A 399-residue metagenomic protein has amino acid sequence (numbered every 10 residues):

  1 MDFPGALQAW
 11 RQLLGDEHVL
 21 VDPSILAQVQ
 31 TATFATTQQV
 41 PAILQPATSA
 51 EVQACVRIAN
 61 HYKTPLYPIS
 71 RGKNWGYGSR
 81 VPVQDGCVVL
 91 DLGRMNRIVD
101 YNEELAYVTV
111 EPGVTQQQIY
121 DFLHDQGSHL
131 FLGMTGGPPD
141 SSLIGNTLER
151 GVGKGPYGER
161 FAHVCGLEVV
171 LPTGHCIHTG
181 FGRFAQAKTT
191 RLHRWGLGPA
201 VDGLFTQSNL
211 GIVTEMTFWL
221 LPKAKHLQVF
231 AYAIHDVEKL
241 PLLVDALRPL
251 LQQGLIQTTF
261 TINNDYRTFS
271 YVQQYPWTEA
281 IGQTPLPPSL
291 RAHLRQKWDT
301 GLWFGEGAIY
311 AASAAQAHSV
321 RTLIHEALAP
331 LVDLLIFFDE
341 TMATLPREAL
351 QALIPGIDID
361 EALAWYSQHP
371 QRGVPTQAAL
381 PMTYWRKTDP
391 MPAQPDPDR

Functional and structural regions predicted by a protein language model:
M1-R57, H61, K73-A106, T135 (+3 more regions): N-terminal flexible segment immediately upstream of the FAD-binding catalytic core in FAD-dependent oxidoreductases
G5-D16, A54, I58-Y62, F122 (+3 more regions): Generic non-transmembrane alpha-helical segments
A27-Q28, K73-Y77, Q116-Q118, P139-S142 (+6 more regions): Flexible loop/turn segments at secondary-structure boundaries
A42-A47, V108, V229-H235, A308-I309: Short, well-ordered beta-strand elements within core beta-sheets of diverse protein domains
T64-P65, H129, I256: Residue-level detector of anion-binding/catalytic polar loops
I98-V99, V110-P112, Q116-Q253: FAD-binding subdomain of flavoenzyme oxidoreductases
I234-D236, P241-V244, R248-R399: C-terminal substrate-recognition/cap domain of FAD-linked oxidoreductases
